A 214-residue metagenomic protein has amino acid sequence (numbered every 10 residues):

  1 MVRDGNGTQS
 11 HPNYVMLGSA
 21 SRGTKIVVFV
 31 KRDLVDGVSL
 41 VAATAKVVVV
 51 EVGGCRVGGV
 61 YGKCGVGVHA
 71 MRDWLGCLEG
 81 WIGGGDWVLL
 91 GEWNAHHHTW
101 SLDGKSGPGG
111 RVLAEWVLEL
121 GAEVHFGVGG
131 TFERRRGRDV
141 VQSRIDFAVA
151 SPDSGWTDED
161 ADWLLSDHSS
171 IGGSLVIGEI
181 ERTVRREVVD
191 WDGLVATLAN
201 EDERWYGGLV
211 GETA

Functional and structural regions predicted by a protein language model:
M1-T8, F29, V57, L78-G104 (+3 more regions): Active-site beta-strand/loop signature of hydrolases that rely on acidic residues for catalysis
M1-W87, L120: Short phosphate/oxyanion-binding micro-motifs
R3-D4, V41-A42, W93-A95, G121-Q142 (+1 more regions): Acidic carboxylate-rich catalytic motifs and surrounding loops in phosphoryl-/glycosyl-chemistry enzymes
H11-V28, T99-D103, A114-P152, E203-G211: Active site of divalent-metal-dependent phosphoester/diester hydrolases
S21-G37, E51-R56, G62, E115-W116 (+3 more regions): Conserved beta strand-loop-helix elements of the APE1-like EEP
V52-G53, A148-A214: Surface polyanion/phosphate-binding segment centered on an Asp-His-Pro turn
G62-M71, A95-R111: Active-site-proximal segments of metal-dependent phosphoesterases and phosphodiesterases across multiple
